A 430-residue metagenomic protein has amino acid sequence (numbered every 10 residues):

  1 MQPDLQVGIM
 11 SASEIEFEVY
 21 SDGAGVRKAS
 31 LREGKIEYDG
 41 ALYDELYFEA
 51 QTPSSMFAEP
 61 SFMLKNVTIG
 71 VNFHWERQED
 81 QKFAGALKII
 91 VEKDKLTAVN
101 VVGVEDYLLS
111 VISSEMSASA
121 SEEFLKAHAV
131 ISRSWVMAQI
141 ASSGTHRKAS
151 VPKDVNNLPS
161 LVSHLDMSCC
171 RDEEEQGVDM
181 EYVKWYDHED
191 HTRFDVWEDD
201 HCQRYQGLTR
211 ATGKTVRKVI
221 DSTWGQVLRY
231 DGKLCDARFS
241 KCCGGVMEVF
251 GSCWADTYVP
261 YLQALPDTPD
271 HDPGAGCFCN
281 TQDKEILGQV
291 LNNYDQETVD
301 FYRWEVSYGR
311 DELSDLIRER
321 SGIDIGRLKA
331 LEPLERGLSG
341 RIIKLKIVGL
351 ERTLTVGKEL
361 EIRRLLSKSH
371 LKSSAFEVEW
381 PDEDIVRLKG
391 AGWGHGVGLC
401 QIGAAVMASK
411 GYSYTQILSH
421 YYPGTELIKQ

Functional and structural regions predicted by a protein language model:
M1-Q430: Conserved, single-site charged/polar hotspot
